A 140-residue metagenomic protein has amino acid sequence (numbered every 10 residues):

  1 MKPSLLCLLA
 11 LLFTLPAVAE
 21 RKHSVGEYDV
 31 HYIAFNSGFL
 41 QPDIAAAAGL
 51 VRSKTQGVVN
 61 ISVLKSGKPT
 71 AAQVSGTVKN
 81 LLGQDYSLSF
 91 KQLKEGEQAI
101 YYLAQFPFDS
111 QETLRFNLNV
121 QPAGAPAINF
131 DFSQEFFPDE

Functional and structural regions predicted by a protein language model:
S4-F13: Sec-dependent N-terminal signal peptides
T14-V18: N-terminal signal peptide c-region/cleavage motif recognized by signal peptidases
E20-S53: Transition segment at domain starts
L40-A72: N-terminal, post-signal-peptide region of Sec/Tat-exported proteins
V59-I100: Mid-chain, structured segments of secreted extracytoplasmic proteins
Q92-N117: Short, solvent-exposed, Trp/other aromatic-anchored flexible loops in extracytoplasmic proteins
P107, N117-N129: Short, exposed beta-strand-loop hairpins at the edges of beta-sheets in extracellular/periplasmic proteins
S133-E140: Short beta-strand edge segments in extracellular beta-sheet folds
